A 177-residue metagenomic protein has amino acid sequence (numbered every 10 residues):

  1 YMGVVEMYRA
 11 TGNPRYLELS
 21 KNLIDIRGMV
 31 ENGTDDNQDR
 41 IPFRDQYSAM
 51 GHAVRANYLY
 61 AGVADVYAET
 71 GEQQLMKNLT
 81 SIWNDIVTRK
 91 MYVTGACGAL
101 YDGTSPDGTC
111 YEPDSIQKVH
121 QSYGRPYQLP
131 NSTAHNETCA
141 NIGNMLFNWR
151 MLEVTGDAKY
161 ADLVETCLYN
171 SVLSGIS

Functional and structural regions predicted by a protein language model:
Y1-S177: Glycan-recognition and catalytic cores of secretory/periplasmic carbohydrate-active enzymes
